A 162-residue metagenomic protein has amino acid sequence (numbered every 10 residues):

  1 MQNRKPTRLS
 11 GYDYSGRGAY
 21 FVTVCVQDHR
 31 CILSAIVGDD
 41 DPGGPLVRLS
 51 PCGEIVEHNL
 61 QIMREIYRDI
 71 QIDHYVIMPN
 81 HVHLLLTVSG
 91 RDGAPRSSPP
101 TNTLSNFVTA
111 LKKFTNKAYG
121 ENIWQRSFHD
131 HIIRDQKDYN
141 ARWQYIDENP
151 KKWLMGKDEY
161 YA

Functional and structural regions predicted by a protein language model:
M1-A162: Short catalytic/metal-binding and nucleic-acid-binding patches
